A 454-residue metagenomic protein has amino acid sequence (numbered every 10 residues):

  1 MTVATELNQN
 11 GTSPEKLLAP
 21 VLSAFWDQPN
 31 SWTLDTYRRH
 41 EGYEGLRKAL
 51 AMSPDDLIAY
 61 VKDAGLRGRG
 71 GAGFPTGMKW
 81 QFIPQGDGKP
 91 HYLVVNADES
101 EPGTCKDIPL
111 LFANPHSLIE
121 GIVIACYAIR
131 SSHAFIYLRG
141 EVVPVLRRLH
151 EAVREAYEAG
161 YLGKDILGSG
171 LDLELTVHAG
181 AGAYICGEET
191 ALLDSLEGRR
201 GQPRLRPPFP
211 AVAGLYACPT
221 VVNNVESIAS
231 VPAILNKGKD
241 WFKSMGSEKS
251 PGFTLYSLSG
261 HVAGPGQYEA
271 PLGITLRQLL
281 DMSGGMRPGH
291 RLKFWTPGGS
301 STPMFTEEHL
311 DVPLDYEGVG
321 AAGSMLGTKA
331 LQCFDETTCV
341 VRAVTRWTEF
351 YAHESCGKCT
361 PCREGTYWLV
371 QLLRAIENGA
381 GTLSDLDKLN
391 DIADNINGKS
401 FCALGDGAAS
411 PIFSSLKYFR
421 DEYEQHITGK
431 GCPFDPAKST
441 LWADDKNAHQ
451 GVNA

Functional and structural regions predicted by a protein language model:
T2-I58: Cofactor-/ligand-binding subdomain signature composed of acidic, glycine-rich, tryptophan-containing flexible loops
Y37-Y43, V95-D107, P210-L215, S257-V262: Gly-rich Lys/Arg/Thr-decorated short loops/hinges at beta-loop-alpha junctions or inter-strand turns that position
G45-D63, K89-L93, A97, T104-L111 (+5 more regions): Ferredoxin-type iron-sulfur electron-transfer modules in oxidoreductases and energy-metabolism complexes
R47-G86, K243-S244, K249, S257 (+3 more regions): Accessory "access/gating" subregions that flank catalytic or transport cores
D63-F82, A125, G180-D194, G198-R200 (+2 more regions): Conserved phosphate/anionic-ligand binding catalytic regions in large, soluble enzymes, centered on
N114-A128: Histidine-anchored nucleotide/phosphate-binding helix
G121-A125, L272-G289: Short amphipathic, charge-patterned alpha-helical segments
L146-L272, G284: Hydrophobic alpha-helical positions that pack around
